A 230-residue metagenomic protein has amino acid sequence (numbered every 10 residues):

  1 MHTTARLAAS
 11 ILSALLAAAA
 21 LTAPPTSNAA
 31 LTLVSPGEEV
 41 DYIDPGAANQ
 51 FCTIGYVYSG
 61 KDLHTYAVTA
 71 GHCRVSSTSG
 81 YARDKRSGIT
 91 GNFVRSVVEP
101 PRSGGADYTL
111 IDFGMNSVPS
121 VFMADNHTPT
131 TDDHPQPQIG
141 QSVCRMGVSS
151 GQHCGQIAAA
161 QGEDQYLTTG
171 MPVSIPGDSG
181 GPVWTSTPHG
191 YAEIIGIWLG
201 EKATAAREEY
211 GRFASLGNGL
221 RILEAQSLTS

Functional and structural regions predicted by a protein language model:
M1-A29: Secretory targeting and sorting signals
A29-S59: N-terminal activation segment of mature serine protease catalytic domains
A47-G162: Serine endopeptidase catalytic core focused on the charge-relay Asp
A70-R74, P172-V173, L199-A203: Short, solvent-exposed aromatic-acidic interface loops
S87-V98, G155, G190-G200, S215 (+1 more regions): Glycine-centered structural positions embedded in regular secondary structure
F113-P129, I195, L199-S230: C-terminal cap/linker of serine protease catalytic domains
V173-W198: Catalytic nucleophile loop of clan PA
